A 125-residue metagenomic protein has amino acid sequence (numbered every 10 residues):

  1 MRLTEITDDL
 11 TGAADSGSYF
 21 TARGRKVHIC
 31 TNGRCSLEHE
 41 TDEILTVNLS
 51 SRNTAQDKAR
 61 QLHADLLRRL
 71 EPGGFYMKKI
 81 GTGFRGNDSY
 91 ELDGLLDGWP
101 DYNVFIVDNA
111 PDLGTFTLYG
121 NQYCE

Functional and structural regions predicted by a protein language model:
M1-R2, K26-C30, T41-E43, L67-Y76 (+1 more regions): Cap/lid and interdomain-hinge subdomains that line or gate substrate/regulatory clefts in soluble alpha/beta enzymes
R2-Q61, T115, G120-E125: N-terminal glycine-rich anion-binding loop in soluble enzyme alpha/beta folds
D57-E71: A broadly used, surface-exposed interaction patch
